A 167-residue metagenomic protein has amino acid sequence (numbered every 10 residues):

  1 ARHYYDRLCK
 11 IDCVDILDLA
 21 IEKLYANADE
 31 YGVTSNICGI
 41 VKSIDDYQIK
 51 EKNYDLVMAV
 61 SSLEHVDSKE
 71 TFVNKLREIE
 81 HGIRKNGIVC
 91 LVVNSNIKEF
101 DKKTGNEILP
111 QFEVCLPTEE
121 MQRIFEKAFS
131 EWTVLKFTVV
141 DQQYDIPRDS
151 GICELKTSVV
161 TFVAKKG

Functional and structural regions predicted by a protein language model:
A1-I49, K69-T71, R77-E78, I88-G167: Class I (Rossmann-like) S-adenosyl-L-methionine-dependent methyltransferase catalytic domain, capturing the SAM-binding
Y54-D55: Local beta-strand N-terminus motif with an aromatic residue
M58-S61: A conserved beta-strand element that flanks and buttresses the S-adenosyl-L-methionine
E64: Active-site beta-alpha loop architecture of Rossmann-like, nucleotide-cofactor-dependent enzymes
